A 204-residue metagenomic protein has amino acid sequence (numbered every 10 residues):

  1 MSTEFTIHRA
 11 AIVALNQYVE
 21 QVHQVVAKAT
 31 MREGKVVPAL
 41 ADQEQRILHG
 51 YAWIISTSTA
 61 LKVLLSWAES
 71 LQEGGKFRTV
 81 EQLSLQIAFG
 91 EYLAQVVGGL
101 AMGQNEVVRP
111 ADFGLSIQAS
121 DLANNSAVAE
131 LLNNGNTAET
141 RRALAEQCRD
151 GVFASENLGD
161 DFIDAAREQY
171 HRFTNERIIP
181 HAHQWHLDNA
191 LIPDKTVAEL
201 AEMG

Functional and structural regions predicted by a protein language model:
M1-M203: Flavin-dependent oxidoreductase catalytic core characteristic of acyl-CoA dehydrogenase/oxidase-like enzymes
